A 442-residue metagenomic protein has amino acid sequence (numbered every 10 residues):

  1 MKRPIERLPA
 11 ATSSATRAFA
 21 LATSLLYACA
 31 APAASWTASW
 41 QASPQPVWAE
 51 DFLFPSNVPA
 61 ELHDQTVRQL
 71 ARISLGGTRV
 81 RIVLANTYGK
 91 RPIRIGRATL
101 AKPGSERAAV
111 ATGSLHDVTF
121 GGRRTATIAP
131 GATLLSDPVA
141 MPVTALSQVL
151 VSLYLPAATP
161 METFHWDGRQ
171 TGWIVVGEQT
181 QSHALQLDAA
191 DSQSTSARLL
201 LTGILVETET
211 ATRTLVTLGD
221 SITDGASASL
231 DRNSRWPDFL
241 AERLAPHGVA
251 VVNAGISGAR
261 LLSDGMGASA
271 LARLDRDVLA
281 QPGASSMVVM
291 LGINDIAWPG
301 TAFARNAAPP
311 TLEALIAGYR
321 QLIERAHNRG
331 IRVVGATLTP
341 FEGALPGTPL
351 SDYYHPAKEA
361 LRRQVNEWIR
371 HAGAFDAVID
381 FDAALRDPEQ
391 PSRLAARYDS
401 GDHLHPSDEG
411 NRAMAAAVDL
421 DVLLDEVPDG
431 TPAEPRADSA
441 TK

Functional and structural regions predicted by a protein language model:
K2-F19: Bacterial N-terminal signal peptides that target proteins for export
R17-A28: Bacterial N-terminal signal peptides
P32-L218, A228-D231, E426-K442: N-terminal secretory targeting modules
W40, H63-L70, P92, A98-G104 (+8 more regions): Conserved SGNH/GDSL esterase-like catalytic core that processes O-acyl groups on lipids and polysaccharides
L271, A297-P299, T339-K442: Catalytic His-Asp segment of secreted/periplasmic serine-dependent ester chemistry enzymes
Y319-H327: Surface-exposed amphipathic alpha-helices with a cationic face
